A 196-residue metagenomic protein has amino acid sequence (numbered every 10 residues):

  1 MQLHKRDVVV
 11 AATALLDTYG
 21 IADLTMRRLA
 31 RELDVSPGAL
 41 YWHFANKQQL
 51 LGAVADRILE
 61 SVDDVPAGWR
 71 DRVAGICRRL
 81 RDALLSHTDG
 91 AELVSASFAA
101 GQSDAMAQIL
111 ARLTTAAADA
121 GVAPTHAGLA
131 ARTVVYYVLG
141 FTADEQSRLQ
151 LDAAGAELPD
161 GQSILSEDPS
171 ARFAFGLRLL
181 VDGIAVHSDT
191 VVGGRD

Functional and structural regions predicted by a protein language model:
M1-R6, V10, R27, D189-D196: Actinobacteria-biased recognition of intrinsically disordered, low-complexity terminal regions
D7, A11, L15-Q49, A53: Helix-turn-helix
D7, Q49, G75, R79 (+5 more regions): Amphipathic alpha-helical interaction segments
L16, F44, G52-I58, Q102-I109: Alpha-helical DNA-contacting segments of helix-turn-helix folds
D63-L110, A131-V134: Hydrophobic alpha-helical connector segments
A107-G155, I184-H187: Hydrophobic alpha-helical bundle segments that form small-molecule/ligand-binding pockets
D119-V122, S147-D196: C-terminal peripheral helix-coil segments that are non-catalytic and often amphipathic
